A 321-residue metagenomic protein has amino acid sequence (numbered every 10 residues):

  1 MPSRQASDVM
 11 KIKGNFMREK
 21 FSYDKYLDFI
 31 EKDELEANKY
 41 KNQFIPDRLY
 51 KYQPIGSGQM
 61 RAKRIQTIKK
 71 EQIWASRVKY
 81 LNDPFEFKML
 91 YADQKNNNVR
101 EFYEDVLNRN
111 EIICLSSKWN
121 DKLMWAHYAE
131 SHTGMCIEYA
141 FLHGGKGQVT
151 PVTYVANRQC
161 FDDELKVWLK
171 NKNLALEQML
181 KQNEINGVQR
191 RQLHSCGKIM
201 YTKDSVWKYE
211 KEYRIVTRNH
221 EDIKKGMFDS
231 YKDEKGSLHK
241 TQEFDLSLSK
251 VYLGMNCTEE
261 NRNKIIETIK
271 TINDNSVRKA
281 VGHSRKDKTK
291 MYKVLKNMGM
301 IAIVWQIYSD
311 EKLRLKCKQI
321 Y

Functional and structural regions predicted by a protein language model:
P2, M10-Y321: Partner-binding and oligomerization surfaces adjacent to conserved cores of proteins that assemble macromolecular
